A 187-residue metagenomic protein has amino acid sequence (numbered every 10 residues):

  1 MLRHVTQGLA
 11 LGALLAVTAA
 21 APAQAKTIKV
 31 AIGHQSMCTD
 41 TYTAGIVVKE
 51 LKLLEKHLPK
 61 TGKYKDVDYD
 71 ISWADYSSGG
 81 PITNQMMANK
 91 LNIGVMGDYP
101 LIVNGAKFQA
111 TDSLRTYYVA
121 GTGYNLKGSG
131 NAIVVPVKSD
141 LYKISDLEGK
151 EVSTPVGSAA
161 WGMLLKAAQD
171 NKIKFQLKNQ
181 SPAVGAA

Functional and structural regions predicted by a protein language model:
M1-A10: Bacterial N-terminal signal peptides that target proteins for export
A19-A25: Sec/Tat signal peptide C-region and signal peptidase I cleavage site
K26-A183: Short, glycine-/small- and polar/acidic-enriched structural segments that line small-molecule recognition paths
A186-A187: Beta-rich nucleic-acid/ligand-interaction surfaces
